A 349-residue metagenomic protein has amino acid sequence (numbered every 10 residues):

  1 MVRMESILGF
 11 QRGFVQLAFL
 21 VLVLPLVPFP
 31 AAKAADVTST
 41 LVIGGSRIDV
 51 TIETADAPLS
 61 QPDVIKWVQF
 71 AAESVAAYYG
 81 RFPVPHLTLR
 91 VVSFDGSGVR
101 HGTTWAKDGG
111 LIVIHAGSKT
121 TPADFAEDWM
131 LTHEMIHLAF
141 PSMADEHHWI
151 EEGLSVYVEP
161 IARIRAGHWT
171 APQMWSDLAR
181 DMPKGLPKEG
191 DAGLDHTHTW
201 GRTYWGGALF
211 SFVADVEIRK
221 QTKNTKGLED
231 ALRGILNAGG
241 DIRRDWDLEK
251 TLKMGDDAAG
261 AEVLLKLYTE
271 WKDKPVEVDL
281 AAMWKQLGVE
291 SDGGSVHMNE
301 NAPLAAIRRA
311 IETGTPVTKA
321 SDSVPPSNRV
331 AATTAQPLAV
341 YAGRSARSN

Functional and structural regions predicted by a protein language model:
M1-R12: N-terminal secretory signal peptides that target proteins for export/translocation
Q16-P28: Bacterial N-terminal signal peptides
A32-A34: Boundary at the C-terminal end of the N-terminal hydrophobic targeting segment
V37-M143, H147: Juxtacatalytic substrate-recognition/specificity segment
D63-F70, S74, A126, M130 (+10 more regions): Extracytoplasmic/secreted proteins, especially bacterial periplasmic and envelope-associated proteins
Y78-R90, S142-H148, A166-M174, T225-A231 (+1 more regions): Surface-exposed patches in mature extracellular/periplasmic domains of secreted proteins
E146-D215, Q221-T222, L228, N237-I242: Acidic/His/Gly-enriched intrinsically disordered linker/tail segments that often contain short helix/coil "MoRF-like"
I242-N349: Beta/coil-rich, acidic/histidine-enriched accessory regions frequently appended to metallopeptidases
